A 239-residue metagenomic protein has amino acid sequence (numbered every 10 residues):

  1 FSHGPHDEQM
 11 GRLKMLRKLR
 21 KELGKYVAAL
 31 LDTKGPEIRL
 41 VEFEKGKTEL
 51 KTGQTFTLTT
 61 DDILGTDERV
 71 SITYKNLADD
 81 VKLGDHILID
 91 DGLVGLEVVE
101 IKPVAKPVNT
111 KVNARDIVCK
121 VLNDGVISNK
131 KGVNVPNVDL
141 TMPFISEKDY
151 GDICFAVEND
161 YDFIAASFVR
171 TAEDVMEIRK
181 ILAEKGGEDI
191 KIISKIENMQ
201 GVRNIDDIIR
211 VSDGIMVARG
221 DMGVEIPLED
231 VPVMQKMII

Functional and structural regions predicted by a protein language model:
F1-I239: Non-catalytic helical/linker scaffolds that mediate oligomerization, partner binding, and domain coupling around large
